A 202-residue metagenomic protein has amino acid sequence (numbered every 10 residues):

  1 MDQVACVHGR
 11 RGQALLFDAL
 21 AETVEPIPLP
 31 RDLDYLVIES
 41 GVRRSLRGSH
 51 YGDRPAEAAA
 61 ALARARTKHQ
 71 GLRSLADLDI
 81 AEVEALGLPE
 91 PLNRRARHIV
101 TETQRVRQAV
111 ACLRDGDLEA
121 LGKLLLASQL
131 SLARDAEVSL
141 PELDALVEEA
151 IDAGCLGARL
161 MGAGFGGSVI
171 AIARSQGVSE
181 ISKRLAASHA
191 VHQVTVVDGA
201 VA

Functional and structural regions predicted by a protein language model:
H8-G157, A171-A202: C-terminal nucleotide
G166: Glycine-rich phosphate-binding loops that contact phosphosugars or nucleotide phosphates
